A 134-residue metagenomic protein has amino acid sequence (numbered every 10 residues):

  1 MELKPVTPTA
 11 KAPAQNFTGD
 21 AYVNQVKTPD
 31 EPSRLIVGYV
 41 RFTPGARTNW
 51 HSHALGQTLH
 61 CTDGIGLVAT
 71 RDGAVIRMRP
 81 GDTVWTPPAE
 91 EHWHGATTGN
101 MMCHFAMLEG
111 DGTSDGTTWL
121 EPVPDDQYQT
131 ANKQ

Functional and structural regions predicted by a protein language model:
M1-R34, G116-Q134: A short, N-terminal "cap"/entry segment at the start of jelly-roll beta-barrel domains of the cupin/DSBH fold
Q25, I36-H53, P88: Conserved short histidine dyad/triad with adjacent acidic residue
Y39-T43, S52-V68, M107-G110: Short, conserved beta-strand element in jelly-roll/cupin
T48-W50, V68-A69, T86, E91-T98: Short beta-strand His + acidic residue motifs that chelate non-heme Fe in jelly-roll/DSBH and cupin folds
T58, W85, G99-T118: A short hydrophobic beta-strand segment most commonly corresponding to one strand of the jelly-roll/cupin
D72-A89: Short acidic-glycine-tyrosine-enriched beta hairpin
V75-R77, G95-A96, N100: Beta-rich strand-turn-strand
